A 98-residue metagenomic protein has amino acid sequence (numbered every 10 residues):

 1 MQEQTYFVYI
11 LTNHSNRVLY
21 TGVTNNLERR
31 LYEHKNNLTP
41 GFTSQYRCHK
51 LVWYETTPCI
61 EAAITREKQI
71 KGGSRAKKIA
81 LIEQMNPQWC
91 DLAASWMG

Functional and structural regions predicted by a protein language model:
M1-P40, S44-T56, E61-K68, L81-Q88 (+1 more regions): GIY-YIG nuclease catalytic motif and its immediate N-terminal context
K71: Catalytic/regulatory signature loops of cyclic-dinucleotide turnover enzymes and related class III nucleotidyl cyclases
S74: Arg/Lys-rich, alpha-helical DNA-contact motif
K78: Exposed acidic/Ser/Thr-rich ligand/metal-binding surfaces
